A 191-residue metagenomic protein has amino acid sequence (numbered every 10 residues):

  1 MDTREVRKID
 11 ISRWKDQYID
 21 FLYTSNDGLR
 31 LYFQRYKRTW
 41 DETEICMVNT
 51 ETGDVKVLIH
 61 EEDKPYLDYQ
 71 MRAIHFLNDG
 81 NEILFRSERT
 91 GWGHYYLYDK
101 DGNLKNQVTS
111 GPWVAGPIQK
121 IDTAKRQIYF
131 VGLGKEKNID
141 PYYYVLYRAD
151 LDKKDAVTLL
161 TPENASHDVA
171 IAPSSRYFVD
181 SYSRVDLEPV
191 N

Functional and structural regions predicted by a protein language model:
M1-N191: Peripheral, non-catalytic segments that deliver or gate enzyme domains
